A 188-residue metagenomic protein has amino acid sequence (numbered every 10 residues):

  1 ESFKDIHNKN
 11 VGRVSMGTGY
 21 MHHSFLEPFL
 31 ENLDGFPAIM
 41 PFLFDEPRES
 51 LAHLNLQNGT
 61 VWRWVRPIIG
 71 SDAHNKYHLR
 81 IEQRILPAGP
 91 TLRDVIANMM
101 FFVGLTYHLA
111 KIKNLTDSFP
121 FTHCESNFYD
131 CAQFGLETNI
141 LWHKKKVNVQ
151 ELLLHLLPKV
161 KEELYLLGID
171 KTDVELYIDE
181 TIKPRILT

Functional and structural regions predicted by a protein language model:
E1-P87, T116-T122: Loop-rich catalytic cores of soluble enzymes, especially ATP-dependent carboxylate-amine ligases and other
M16, E31-L51, A110-T188: Cationic, histidine-enriched alpha-helical/coil surfaces that engage anionic ligands
H74-N75, L92-A97: Short conserved micro-motifs at the rims of enzyme active sites and ligand-binding pockets
I81-P90, L141-K146: Glycine- and acidic
A97-L109: Short amphipathic C-terminal alpha-helix that caps PH/PH-like domains
